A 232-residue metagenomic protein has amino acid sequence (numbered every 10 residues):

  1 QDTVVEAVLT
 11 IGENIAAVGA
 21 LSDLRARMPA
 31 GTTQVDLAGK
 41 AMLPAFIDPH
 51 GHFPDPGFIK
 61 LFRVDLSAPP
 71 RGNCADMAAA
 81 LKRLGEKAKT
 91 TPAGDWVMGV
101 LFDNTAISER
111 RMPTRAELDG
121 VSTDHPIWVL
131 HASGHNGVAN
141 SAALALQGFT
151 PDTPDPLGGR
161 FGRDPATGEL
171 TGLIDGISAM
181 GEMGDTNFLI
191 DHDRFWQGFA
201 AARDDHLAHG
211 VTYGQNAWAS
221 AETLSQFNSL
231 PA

Functional and structural regions predicted by a protein language model:
D2-A232: Divalent metal-binding segments
